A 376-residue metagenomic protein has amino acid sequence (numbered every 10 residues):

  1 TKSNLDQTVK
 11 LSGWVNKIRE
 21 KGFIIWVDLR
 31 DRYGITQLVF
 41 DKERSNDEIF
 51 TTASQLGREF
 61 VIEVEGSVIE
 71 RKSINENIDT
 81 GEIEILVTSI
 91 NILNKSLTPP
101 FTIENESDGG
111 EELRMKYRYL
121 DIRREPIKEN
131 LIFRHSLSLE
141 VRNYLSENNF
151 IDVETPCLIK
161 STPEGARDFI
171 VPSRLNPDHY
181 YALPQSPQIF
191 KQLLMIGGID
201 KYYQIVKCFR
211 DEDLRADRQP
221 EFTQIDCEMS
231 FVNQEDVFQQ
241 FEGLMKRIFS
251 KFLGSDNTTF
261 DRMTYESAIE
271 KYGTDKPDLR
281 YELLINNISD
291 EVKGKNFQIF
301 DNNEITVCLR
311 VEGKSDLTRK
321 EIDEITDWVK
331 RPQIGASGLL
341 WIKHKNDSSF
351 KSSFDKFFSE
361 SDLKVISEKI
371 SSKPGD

Functional and structural regions predicted by a protein language model:
T1-D376: Class II aminoacyl-tRNA synthetase catalytic cores and aaRS-like
